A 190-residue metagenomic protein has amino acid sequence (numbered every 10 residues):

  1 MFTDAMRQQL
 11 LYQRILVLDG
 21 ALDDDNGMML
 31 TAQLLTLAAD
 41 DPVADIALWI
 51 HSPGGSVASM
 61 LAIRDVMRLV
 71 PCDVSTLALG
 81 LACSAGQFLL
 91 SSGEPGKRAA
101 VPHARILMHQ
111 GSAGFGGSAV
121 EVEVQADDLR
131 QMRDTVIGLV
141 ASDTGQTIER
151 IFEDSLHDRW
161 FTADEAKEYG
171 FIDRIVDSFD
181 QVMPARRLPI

Functional and structural regions predicted by a protein language model:
M1-A85, S91-I190: N-terminal organellar transit peptides
